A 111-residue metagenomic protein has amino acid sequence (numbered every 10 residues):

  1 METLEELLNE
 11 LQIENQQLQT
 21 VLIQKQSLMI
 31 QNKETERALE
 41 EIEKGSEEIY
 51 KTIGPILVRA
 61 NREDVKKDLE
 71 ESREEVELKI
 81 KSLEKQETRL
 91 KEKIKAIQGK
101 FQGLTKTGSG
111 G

Functional and structural regions predicted by a protein language model:
M1-Q19: Short, charge-rich amphipathic alpha-helices with coiled-coil/heptad character
E5, K51, G103-K106: TF dimerization/oligomerization helices and their adjacent regulatory segments
E10, I42, S72, K79 (+2 more regions): Conserved, well-folded catalytic cores of nucleic-acid-processing and energy-transducing macromolecular machines
N15, Q19-I30, T35-L39, I49-T52: Eukaryote-specific detector of the first structured module of a protein
V21, E70-E87: Amphipathic alpha-helical coiled-coil segments
T35-R37, Q86-G111: Non-transmembrane, heptad-repeat alpha-helical coiled-coil rod segments that act as dimerization/spacing scaffolds
E41-V65: Short coil/loop "hinge" linkers that interrupt or connect long alpha-helical coiled-coils or helical hairpins
